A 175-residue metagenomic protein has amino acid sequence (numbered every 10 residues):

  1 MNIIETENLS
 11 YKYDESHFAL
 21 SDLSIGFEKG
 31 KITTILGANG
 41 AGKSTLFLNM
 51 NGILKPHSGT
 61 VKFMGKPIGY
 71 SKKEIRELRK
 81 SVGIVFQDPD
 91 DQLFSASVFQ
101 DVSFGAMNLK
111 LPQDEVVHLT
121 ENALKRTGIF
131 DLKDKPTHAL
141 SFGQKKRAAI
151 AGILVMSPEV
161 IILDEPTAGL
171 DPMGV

Functional and structural regions predicted by a protein language model:
M1-T6, S10-D22, S71-E74: A short, flexible loop at the N-terminus of ABC-type nucleotide-binding domains that lies
F27, G59-Y70, E77-L78: Conserved ABC transporter NBD signature motif
L36-A38: The feature captures the beta-strand-to-loop junction immediately N-terminal to the Walker
N51: Helix-to-loop junction immediately C-terminal to a conserved catalytic motif
D114-L132: Conserved ABC ATPase "signature" region
P136-L140, Q144: Conserved ABC ATPase signature
I161-D164: Catalytic Walker B motif of ABC-type/P-loop ATPase nucleotide-binding domains
